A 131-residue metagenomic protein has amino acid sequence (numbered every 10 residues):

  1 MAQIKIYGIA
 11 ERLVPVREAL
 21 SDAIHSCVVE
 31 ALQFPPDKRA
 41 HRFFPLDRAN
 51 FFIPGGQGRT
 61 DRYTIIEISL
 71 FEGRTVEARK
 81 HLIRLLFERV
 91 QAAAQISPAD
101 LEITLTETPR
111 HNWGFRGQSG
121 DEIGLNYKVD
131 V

Functional and structural regions predicted by a protein language model:
M1-V131: A domain-level signal for the structural core that forms small-molecule/cofactor-binding pockets and catalytic centers
